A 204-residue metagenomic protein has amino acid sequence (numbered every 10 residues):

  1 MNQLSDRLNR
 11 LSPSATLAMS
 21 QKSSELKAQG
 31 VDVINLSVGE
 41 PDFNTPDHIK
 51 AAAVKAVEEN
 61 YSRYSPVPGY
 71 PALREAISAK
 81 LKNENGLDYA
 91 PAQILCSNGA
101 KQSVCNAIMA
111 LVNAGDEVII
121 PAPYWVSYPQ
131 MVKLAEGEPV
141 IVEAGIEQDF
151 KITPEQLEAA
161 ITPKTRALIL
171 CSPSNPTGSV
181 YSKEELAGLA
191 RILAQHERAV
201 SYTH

Functional and structural regions predicted by a protein language model:
N2-G99, N106: N-terminal small-domain helix-loop-helix segment of the aminotransferase-like
D32, R166, A199: Short acidic/polar active-site loop segments enriched in Thr and Asp
N44-P46, V104, Y128, T177-G178: Glycine/Thr-rich phosphate-binding loops of Rossmann-like dinucleotide-binding domains
E84-D88, A194-A199: Short helix-capping segments at alpha-helix termini
P91-A92, M109-L170, V180-E184, G188-R191 (+1 more regions): PLP-dependent aminotransferase-like
G99-C105, A122-P123, G178: Short N-terminal helix/helix-N-cap motif within the alpha/beta-hydrolase-1
S172-N175: Flexible low-complexity scaffold tracts in large eukaryotic assembly proteins
T203-H204: Conserved small/polar residues in nucleotide/adenosyl-binding loops
